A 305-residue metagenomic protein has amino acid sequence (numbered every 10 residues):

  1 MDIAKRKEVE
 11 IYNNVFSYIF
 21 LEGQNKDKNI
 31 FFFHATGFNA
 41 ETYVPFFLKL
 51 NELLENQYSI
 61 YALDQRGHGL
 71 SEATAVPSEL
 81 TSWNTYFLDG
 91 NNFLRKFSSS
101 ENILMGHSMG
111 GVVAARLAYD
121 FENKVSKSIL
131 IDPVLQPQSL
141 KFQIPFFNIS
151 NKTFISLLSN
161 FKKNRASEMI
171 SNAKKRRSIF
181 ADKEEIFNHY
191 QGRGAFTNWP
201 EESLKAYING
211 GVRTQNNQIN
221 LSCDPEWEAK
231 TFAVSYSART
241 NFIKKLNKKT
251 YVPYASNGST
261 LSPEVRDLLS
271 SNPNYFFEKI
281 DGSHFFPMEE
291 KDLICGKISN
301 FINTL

Functional and structural regions predicted by a protein language model:
I11-E22: A short loop-to-beta-strand scaffold at the N-terminal edge of the catalytic core in hydrolase folds
E22-A73: Conserved HGGG/HGGXW glycine-rich cap/lid loop of the alpha/beta-hydrolase fold
A62-M105, G296: Active-site loop/oxyanion-hole signature of alpha/beta-hydrolase fold enzymes
E101-T153: Conserved hydrolase catalytic core segment
A166-S167, S171-A229: Conserved alpha/beta-hydrolase catalytic His-Asp/Glu region
E201-S270: Conserved serine/cysteine hydrolase catalytic core
S271-H284: Catalytic histidine neighborhood in serine/cysteine hydrolases with alpha/beta-hydrolase-type architecture
G282-D292: Catalytic histidine-centered segment of alpha/beta-hydrolase-like enzymes
